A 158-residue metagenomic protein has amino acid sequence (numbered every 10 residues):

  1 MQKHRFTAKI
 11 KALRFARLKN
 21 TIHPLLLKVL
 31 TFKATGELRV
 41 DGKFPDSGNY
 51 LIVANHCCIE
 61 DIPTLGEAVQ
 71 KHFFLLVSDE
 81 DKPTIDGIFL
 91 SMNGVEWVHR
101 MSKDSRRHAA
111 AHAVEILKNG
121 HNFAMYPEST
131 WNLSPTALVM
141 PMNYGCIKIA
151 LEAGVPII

Functional and structural regions predicted by a protein language model:
M1-S47, E115-N119: Membrane-interfacial terminal anchoring regions of lipid-handling membrane enzymes
F32, G36-I158: Soluble catalytic domains of membrane acyltransferases
